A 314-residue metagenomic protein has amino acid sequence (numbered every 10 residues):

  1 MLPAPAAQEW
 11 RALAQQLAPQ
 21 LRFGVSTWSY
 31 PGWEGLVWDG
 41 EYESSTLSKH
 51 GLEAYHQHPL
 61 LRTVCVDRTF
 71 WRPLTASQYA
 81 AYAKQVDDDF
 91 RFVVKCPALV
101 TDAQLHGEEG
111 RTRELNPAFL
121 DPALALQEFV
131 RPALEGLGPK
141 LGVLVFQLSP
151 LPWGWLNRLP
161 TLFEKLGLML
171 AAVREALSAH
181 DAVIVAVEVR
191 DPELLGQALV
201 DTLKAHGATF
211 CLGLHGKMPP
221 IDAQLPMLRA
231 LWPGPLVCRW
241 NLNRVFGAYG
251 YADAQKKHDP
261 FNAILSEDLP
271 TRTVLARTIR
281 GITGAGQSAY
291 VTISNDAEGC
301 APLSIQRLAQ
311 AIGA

Functional and structural regions predicted by a protein language model:
M1-A314: Residues lining hydrophobic/aromatic ligand-binding pockets adjacent to catalytic sites
